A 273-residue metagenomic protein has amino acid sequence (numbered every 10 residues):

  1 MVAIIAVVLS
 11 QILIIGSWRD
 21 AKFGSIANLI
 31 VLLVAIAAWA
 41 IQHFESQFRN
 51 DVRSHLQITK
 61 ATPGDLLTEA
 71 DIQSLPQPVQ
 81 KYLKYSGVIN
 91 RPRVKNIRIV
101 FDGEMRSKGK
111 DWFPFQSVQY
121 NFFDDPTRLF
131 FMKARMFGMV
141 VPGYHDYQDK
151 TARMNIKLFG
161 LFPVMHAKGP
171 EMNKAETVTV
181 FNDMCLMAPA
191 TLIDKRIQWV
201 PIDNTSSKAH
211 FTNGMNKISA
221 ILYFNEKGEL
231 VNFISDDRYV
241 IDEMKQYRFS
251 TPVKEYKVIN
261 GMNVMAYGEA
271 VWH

Functional and structural regions predicted by a protein language model:
V2-S10, A27-L29: Central hydrophobic cores of alpha-helical transmembrane segments in multi-pass integral membrane proteins
L9-S25: Membrane-helix boundary connector in multi-pass membrane proteins
L29-W39: Hydrophobic membrane-insertion alpha-helices, especially the h-region of bacterial N-terminal signal peptides
W39-N50: Hydrophobic alpha-helical transmembrane segments in integral membrane proteins
F48-R98: N-terminal leader/targeting segments and the immediate start of mature chains
Q80-L161: N-terminal mature ectodomain segment of secretory-pathway/periplasmic proteins
I156-N213, M244: Flexible, processing/modification-adjacent segments and terminal tails in exported/periplasmic/extracellular proteins
K208-H273: Gly/Pro-enriched, hydrophobic low-complexity segments that function as extracytoplasmic propeptides/linkers
